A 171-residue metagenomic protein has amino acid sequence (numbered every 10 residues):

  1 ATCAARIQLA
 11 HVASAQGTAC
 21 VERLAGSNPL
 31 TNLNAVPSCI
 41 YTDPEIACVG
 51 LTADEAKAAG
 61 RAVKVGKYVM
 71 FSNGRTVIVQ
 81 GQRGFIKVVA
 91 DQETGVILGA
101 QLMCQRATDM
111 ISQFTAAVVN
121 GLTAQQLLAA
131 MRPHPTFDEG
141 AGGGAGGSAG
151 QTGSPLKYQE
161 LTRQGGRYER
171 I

Functional and structural regions predicted by a protein language model:
A1-N34, G95, T136: Rossmann-like dinucleotide/flavin-binding elements
A25, V36, Y41-T52, K57-I171: Flexible, glycine-rich terminal cap/loop adjacent to redox cofactors in electron-transfer oxidoreductases
